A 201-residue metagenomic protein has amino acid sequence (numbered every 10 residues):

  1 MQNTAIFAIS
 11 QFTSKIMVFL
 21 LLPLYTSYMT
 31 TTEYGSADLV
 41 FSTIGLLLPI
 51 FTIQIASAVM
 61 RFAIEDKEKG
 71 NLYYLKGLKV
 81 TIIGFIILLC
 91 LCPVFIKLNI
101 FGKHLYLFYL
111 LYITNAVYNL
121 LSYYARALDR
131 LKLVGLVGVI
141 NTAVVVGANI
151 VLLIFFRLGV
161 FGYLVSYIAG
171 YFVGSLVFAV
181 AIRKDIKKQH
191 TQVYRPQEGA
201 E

Functional and structural regions predicted by a protein language model:
M1-I53, T142-V146, E201: Signature of the first transmembrane helix
Q2-S14, V40, G45-I96: Membrane-water interface segments that mark the loop-to-transmembrane alpha-helix transition
Q11, K15, S42-G45, T81 (+4 more regions): Residue-level recognition of pore/gate-forming positions within transmembrane alpha-helices of multi-pass
F19, P23, I50-I53, L89-K97 (+3 more regions): Membrane-embedded alpha-helical segments of multi-pass transporters/permeases
M29-V40, E65-K76, I86-I113, F155-L164: Membrane-interface helix-capping segments at transmembrane helix termini in multi-pass transporters
L46, I50, N99-Y124, G135: Alpha-helical transmembrane segments of multi-pass membrane proteins
R61-K67, A116-G138: Membrane-interface junctions at transmembrane-helix termini in multi-pass inner-membrane proteins
L136-D185: Hydrophobic alpha-helical transmembrane segments
